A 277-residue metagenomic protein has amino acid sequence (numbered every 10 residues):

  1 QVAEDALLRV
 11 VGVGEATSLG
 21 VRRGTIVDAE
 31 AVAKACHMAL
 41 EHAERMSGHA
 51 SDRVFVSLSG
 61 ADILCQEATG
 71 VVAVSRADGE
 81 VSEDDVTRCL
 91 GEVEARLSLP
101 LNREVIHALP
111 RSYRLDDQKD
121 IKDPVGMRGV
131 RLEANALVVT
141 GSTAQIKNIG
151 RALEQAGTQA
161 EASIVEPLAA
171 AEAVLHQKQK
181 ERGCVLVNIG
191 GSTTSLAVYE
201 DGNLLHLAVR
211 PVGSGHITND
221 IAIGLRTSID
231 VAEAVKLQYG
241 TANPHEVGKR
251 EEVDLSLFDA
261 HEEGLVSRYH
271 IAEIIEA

Functional and structural regions predicted by a protein language model:
Q1, L58-G60, L186-T193, Y199-G202 (+1 more regions): A short acidic Gly-Thr/Ser loop motif
V2-V185, N203-L205, S228-E276: Nucleotide/phosphate-binding catalytic cleft detector across ATP-hydrolyzing and phosphate-transferring enzymes
P211-A232: A conserved active-site cap/scaffold subdomain adjacent to cofactor or substrate pockets
